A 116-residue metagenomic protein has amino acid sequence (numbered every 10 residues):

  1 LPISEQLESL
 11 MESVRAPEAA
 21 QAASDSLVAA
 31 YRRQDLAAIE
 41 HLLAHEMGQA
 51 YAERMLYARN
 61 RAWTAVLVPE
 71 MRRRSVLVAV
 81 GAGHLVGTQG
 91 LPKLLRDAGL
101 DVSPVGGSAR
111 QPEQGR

Functional and structural regions predicted by a protein language model:
P2-R72, G90, G106-S108, P112-G115: Hydrophobic, often amphipathic alpha-helical segments used for membrane interaction and targeting
S75-G115: C-terminal structured interaction module
